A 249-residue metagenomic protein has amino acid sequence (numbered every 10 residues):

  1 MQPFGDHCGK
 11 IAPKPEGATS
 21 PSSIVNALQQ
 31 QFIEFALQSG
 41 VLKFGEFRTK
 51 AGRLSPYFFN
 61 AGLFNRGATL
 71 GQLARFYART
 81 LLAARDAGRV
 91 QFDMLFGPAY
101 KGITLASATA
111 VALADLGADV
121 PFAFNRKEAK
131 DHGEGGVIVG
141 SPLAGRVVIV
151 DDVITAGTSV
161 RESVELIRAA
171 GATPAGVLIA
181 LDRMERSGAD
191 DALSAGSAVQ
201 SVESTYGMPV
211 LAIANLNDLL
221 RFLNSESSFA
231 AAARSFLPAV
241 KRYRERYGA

Functional and structural regions predicted by a protein language model:
Q2-V150, T155-A249: PRPP-associated nucleotide enzymes
